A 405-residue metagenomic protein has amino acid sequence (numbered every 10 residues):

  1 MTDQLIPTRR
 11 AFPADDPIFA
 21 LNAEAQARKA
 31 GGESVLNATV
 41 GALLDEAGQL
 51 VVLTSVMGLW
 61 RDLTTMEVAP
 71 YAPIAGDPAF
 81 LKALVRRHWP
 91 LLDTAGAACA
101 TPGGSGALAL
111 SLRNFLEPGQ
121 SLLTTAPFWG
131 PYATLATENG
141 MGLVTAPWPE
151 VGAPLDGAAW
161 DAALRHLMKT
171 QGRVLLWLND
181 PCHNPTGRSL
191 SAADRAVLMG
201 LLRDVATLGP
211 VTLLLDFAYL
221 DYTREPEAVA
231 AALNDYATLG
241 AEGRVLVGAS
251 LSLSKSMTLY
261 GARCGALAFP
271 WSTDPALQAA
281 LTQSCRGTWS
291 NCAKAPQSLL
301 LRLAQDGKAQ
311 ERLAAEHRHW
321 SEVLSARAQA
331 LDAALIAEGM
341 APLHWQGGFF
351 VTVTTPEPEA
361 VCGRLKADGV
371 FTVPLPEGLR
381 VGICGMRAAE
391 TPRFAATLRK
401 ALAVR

Functional and structural regions predicted by a protein language model:
T2, A11-G103, R405: N-terminal small-domain helix-loop-helix segment of the aminotransferase-like
V35-N37, P73, S250, A341-Q346 (+1 more regions): Short beta-strand
L44-Q49, N184-G187, D221-R224, M257-Y260 (+1 more regions): Short catalytic/ligand-binding loop motif for oxyanion handling, primarily in non-cytosolic enzymes, centered on
T64-G209, L213, L220-A241: Conserved core of the PLP fold type I
R86, L92, L164-T170, G243 (+1 more regions): PLP-dependent enzyme catalytic core of the Aspartate aminotransferase-like
A237-S321: Conserved core segment of the aminotransferase class I/II
A268, T352-T354, G382-C384: Short hydrophobic/aromatic beta-strand micro-patches that form the beta-sheet surface supporting nucleotide- or nucleic
A314-L335, G339-T354, P374-E377: Conserved glycine-rich beta-strand-loop-beta hairpin in the small C-terminal domain of fold type I
